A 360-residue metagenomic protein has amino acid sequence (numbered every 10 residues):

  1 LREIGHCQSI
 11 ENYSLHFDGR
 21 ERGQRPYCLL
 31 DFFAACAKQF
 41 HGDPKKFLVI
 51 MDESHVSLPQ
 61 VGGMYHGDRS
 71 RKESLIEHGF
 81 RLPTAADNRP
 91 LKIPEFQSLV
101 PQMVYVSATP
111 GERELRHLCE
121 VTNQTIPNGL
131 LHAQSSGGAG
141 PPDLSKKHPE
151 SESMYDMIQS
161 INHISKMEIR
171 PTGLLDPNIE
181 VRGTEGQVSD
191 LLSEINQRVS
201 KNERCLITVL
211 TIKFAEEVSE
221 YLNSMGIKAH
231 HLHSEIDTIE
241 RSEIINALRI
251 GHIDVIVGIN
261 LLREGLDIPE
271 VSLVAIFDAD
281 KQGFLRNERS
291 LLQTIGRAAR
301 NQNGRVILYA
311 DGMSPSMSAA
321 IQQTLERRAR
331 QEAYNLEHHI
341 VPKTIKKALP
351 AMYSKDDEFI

Functional and structural regions predicted by a protein language model:
L1-T125, Y155-T184, V188, E194-I195 (+1 more regions): N-terminal cationic and glycine-rich segments that engage phosphates or anionic surfaces
A108, L210, N260: Conserved H-loop
Q124-M157: Intrinsic disorder/low-complexity segments
R198, L222-N223, L248: Hydrophobic alpha-helical packing residues
N202-R204, I253: Short, high-confidence coil segments that cap the C-terminus of an alpha-helix and link into the following beta-strand
R204-T211: Conserved RecA-like ASCE P-loop NTPase motor core of nucleic-acid helicases/translocases
T211-H233: Conserved helicase motor "Helicase C" RecA-like lobe of SF1/SF2 P-loop NTPases
E235-I256: Conserved motor-coupling elements within RecA-like helicase/translocase cores
